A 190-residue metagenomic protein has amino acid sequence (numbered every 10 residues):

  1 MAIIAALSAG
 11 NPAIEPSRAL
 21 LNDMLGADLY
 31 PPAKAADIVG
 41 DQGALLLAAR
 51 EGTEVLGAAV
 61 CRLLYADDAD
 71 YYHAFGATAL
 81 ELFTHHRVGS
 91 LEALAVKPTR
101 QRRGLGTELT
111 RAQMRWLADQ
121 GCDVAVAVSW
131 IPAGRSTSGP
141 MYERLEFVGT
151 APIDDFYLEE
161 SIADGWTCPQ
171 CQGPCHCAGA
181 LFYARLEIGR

Functional and structural regions predicted by a protein language model:
M1-S17: A short beta-loop-alpha structural element at the N-terminal edge of CoA-dependent acyl/N-acetyltransferase catalytic
N22-A66, Y71, T78-L80: Active-site rim helix/loop that mediates acceptor-substrate recognition in acyltransferases
V60-A93, D154-C175: Conserved acyl-donor/pantetheine-binding loop and adjacent beta-alpha core of acyl/acetyltransferases and related
T78-A79, E92-R102, W130-P132: A short, internal acetyl-CoA/4′-phosphopantetheine-binding micro-motif in the GNAT/acyltransferase core
V88, L117-A133: Conserved GNAT acetyl-CoA-binding A-motif
V96, R102-R115, D119, P140: Conserved acetyl-CoA-binding loop-helix of GNAT-fold acetyltransferases
Q101, A127-S138, D154-E160: Conserved beta-strand-loop-alpha-helix junction that forms the acyl-donor binding cleft
M141-A151: Conserved acetyl-CoA-binding loop of GNAT-fold acetyltransferases
